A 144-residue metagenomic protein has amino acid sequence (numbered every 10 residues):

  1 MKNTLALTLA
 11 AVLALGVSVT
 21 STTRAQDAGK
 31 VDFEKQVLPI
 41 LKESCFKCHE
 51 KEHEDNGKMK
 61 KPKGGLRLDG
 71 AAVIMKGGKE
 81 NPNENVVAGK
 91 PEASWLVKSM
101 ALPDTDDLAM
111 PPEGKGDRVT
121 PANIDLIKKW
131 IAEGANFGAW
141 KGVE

Functional and structural regions predicted by a protein language model:
M1-N3: N-terminal secretory signal peptides that target proteins for export/translocation
A6-S18: Bacterial N-terminal signal peptides
S21-E144: Aromatic- and Gly/Pro-enriched helix-to-coil junctions and flexible linker segments
